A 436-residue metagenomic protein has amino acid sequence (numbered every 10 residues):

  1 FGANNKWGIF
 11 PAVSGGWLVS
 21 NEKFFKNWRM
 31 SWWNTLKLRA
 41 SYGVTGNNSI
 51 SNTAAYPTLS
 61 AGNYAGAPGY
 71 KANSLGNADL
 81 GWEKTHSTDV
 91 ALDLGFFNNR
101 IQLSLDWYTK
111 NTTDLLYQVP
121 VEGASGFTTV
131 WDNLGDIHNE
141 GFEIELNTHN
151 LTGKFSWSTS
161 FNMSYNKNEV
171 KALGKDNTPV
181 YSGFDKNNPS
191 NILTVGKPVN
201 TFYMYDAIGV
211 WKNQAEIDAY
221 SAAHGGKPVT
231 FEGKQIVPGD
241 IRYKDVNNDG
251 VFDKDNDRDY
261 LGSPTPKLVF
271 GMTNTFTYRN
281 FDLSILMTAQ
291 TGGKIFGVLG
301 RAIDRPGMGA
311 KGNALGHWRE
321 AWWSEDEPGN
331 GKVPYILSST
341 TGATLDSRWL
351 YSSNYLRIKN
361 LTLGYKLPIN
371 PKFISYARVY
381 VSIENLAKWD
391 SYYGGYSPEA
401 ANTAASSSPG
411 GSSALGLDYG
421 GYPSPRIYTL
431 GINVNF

Functional and structural regions predicted by a protein language model:
F1-K197, L345-F436: Extracellular/periplasmic, surface-exposed regions of secreted and cell-surface proteins
L36-A61, R100, E169-I241, V298 (+1 more regions): A surface-exposed, glycine/aromatic-enriched loop/edge motif typical of exported proteins
G66-F96, R100-Q102, L193-L286, P328-I369: Outer-membrane beta-barrel transmembrane strand signature
K71, D106-W107, V121, F252-D259 (+4 more regions): A signal for specific C-terminal beta-sheet/loop modules enriched in small/flexible residues with GP/PG/PP motifs
F97-N99, L151-F155, K267-L299, P425-T429 (+1 more regions): Subset of outer-membrane beta-barrel
Q290-R378, I383-E384, Y396: Extracytoplasmic gating/loop element in the C-terminal half of outer-membrane beta-barrel translocons and assembly
